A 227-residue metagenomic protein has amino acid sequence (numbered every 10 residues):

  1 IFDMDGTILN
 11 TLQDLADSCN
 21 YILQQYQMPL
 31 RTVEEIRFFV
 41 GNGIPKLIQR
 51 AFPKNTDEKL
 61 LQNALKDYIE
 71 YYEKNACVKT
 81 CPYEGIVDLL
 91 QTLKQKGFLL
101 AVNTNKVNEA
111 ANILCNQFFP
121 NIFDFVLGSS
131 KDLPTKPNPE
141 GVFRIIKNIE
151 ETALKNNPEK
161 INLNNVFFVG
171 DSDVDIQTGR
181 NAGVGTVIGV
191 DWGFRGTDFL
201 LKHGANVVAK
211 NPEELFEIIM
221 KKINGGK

Functional and structural regions predicted by a protein language model:
I1-D88, K96, E109-N112: N-terminal helical cap/lid subdomain that shapes the substrate entry/recognition surface in HAD-like hydrolases
Q24-Y26, L30, L47-N55, K79 (+4 more regions): Substrate-recognition/cap helix-loop segment adjacent to the acidic, metal-dependent catalytic center of Asp-based
F39, G43, C81-G85, K106 (+3 more regions): Short beta->alpha linker loops
F119-G128, F199-L215: Structural recognition of alpha->loop->beta junctions
E150-L154, E217-K227: Generic C-terminal helix-cap and adjacent flexible tail
F168-V207: Acidic, Mg2+-coordinating phosphoryl-transfer loop and its flanking beta/alpha structural elements, shared across
